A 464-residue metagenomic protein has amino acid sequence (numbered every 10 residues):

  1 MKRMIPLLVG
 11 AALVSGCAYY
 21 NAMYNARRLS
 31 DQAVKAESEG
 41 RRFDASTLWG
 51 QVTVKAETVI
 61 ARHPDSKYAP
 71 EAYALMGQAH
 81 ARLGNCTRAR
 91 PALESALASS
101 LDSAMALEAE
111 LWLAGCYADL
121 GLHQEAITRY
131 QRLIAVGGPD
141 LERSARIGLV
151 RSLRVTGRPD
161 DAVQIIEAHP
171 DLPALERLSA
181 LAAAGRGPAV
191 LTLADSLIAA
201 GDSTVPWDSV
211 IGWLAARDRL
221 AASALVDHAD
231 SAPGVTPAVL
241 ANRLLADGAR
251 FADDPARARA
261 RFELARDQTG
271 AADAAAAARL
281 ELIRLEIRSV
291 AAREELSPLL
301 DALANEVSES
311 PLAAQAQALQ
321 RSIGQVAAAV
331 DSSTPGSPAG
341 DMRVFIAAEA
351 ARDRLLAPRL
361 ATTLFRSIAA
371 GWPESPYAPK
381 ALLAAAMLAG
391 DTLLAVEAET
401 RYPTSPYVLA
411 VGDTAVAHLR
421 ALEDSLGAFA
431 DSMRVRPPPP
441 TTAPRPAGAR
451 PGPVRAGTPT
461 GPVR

Functional and structural regions predicted by a protein language model:
M1-L7: Bacterial N-terminal signal peptides that target proteins for export
L7, A11-R464: Acidic, polar-rich low-complexity tracts and alpha-helical solenoid repeat scaffolds
